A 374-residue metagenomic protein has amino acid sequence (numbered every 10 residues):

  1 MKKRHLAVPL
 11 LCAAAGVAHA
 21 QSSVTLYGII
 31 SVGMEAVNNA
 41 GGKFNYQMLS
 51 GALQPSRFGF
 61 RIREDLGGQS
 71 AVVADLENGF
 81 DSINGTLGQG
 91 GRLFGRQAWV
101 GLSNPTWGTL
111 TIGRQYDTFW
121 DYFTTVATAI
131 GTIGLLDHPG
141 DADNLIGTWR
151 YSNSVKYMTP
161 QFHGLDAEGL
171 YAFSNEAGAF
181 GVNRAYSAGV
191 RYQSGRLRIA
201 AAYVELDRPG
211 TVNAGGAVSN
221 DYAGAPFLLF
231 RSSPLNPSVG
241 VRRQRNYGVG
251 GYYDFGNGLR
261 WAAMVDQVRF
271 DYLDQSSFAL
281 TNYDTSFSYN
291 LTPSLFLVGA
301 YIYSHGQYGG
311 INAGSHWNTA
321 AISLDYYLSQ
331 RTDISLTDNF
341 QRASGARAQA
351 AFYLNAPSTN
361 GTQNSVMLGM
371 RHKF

Functional and structural regions predicted by a protein language model:
A13-V17, F58-L66, N104-G108, P160-H163 (+8 more regions): Outer-membrane beta-barrel proteins
Q21-E35, Q47-S174, V182-Y186, V190-E205: Outer membrane beta-barrel
E35-G41, D81-G85, F119, A172-G178 (+4 more regions): Sequence/structural signature of outer-membrane beta-barrel proteins
K43-Y46, T86, D141-A142, S174-N175 (+4 more regions): Extracellular loop and loop/strand-boundary signature of outer-membrane beta-barrel proteins
G59-R61, W99-L102, K156-M158, G189-R191 (+5 more regions): Outer-membrane beta-barrel architecture
S70-V72, G108-L110, G164-A167, R196-A201 (+3 more regions): Repeated loop/turn-to-beta-strand initiation elements of outer-membrane beta-barrel proteins
G189-A321: Detector for outer-membrane/organellar transmembrane beta-barrel domains, recognizing the amphipathic beta-strand
Y326-L328, N360-F374: Outer-membrane beta-barrel "beta-signal"
